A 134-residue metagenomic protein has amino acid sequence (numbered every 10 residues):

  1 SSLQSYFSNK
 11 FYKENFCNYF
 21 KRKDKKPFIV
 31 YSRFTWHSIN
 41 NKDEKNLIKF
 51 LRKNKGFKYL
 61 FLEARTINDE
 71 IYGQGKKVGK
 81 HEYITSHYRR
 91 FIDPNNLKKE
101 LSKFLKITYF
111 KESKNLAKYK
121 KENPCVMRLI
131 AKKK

Functional and structural regions predicted by a protein language model:
S1-K23, I39-N46, F50-L51, K55-K134: Class I (Rossmann-like) S-adenosyl-L-methionine-dependent methyltransferase catalytic domain, capturing the SAM-binding
K26-P27: Short acidic/histidine-rich motifs immediately flanking catalytic phosphotransfer sites in two-component signaling
V30-Y31: A conserved beta-strand element that flanks and buttresses the S-adenosyl-L-methionine
T35: Hydrophobic adenine-recognition pocket in adenosine-nucleotide-binding enzymes
